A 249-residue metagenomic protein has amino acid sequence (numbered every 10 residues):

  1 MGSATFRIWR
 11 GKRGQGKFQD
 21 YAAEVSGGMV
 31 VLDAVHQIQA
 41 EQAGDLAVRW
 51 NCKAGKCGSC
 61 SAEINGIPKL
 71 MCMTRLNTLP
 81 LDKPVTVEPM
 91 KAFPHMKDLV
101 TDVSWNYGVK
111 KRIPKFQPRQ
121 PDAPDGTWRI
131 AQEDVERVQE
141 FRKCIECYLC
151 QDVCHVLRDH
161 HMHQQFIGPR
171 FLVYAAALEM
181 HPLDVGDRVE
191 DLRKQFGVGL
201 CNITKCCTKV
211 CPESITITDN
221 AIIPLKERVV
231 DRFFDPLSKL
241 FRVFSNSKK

Functional and structural regions predicted by a protein language model:
M1-F6: Short structural boundary motif marking the start of a folded domain
I8-G14: Short polar catalytic/cofactor-binding loops
F18-V30: Short, contiguous acidic and Ser/Thr-rich linear segments
M29-E41, E88-K249: Ferredoxin-type iron-sulfur electron-transfer modules in oxidoreductases and energy-metabolism complexes
A43-R49: Active-site phosphate-binding and catalytic loops of NTP-dependent enzymes
C52-C60: Short, structured protein-protein interaction patches enriched in aromatics and acidic/basic residues, typified by
I64-V87: Glycine-rich phosphate/adenylate-binding loop and adjacent beta-alpha elements of nucleotide- or dinucleotide-binding
